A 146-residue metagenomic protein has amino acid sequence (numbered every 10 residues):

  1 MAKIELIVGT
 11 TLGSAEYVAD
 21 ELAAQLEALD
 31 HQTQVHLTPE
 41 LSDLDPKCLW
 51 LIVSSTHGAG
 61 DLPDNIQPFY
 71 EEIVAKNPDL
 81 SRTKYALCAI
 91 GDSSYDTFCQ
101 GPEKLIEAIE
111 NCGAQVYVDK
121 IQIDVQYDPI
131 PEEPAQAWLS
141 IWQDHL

Functional and structural regions predicted by a protein language model:
A2-K3, G13-D20, Q25, L29 (+1 more regions): FMN-binding flavodoxin-like domain, especially the glycine-rich phosphate-binding loop
I4, V8: Local sequence-structure signature of Cys/Sec-based thiol-disulfide redox active-site neighborhoods
E27-S42: A short, well-structured beta->alpha microelement
